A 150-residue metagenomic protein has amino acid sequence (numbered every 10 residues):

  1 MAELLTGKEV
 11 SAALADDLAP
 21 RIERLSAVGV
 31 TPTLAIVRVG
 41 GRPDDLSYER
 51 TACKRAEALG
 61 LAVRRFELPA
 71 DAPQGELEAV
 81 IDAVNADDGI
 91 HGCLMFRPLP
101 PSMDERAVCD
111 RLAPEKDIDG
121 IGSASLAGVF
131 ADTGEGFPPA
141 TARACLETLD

Functional and structural regions predicted by a protein language model:
M1-V30: Positively charged, low-complexity intrinsically disordered leader regions
L14, R42-R50: A structural motif shared across PLP-dependent enzymes of the aminotransferase-like
A15, A19-E23, D82-N85, L146-D150: Generic structural signal for well-ordered alpha-helical scaffold segments
T31-G40: Short beta-strand segments enriched in small/hydrophobic residues
S47-L59: Short, solvent-exposed amphipathic alpha-helices that sit in or adjacent to ligand/effector-binding or catalytic
A56-A70: Short beta-strand elements in bilobed, periplasmic/extracellular small-molecule ligand-binding domains
E76-D88: Short, well-structured alpha-helical segments in soluble
G92-D150: Anion-binding alpha/beta catalytic cores of soluble intermediary-metabolism enzymes, centered on
